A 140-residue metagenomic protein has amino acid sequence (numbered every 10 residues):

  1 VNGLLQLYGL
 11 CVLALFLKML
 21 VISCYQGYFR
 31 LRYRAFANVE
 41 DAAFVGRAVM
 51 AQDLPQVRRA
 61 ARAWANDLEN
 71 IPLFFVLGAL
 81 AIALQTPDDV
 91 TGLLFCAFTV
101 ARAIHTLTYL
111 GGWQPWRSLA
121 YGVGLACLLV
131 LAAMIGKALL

Functional and structural regions predicted by a protein language model:
V1-Y25: Long, highly hydrophobic alpha-helical transmembrane signal-anchor segments
F16-Y33, A103-L107: Transmembrane alpha-helical segments that form the membrane-embedded catalytic/substrate-channel core of multi-pass
C24-R62: Cytosolic, membrane-interface loops and tails of multi-pass inner-membrane proteins
A65-L80: Core segments of transmembrane alpha-helices that mediate helix-helix packing or line hydrophobic substrate/ligand
A79-A83, A103-L107, G136: Alpha-helical transmembrane segments of multipass membrane proteins
D88-A97: Structural signature of hydrophobic alpha-helical transmembrane segments
A103-C127: Interfacial loop-to-transmembrane junctions
L131-L140: Juxtamembrane boundary at the C-terminal end of a transmembrane helix
